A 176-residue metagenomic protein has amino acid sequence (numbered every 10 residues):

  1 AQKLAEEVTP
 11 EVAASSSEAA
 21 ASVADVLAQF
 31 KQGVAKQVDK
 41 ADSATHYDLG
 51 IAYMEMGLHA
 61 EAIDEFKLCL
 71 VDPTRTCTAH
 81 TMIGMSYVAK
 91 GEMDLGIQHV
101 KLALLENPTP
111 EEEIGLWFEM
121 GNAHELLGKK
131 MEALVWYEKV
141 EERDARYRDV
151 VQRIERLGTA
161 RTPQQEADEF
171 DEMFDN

Functional and structural regions predicted by a protein language model:
A1-L68, R75, E92-E119, A123-N176: Intrinsically disordered, low-complexity, charge-biased linker/tail regions
C77-T78, S86: Structured alpha-helical
